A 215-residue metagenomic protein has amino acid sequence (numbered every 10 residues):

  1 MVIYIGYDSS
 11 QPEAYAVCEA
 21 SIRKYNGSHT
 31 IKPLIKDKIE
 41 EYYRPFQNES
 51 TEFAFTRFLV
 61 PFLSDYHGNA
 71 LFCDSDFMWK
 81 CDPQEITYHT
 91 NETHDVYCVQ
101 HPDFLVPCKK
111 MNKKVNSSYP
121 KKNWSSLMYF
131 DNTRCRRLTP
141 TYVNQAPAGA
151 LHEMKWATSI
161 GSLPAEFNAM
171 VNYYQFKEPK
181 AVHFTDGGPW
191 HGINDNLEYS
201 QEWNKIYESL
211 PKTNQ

Functional and structural regions predicted by a protein language model:
M1, I5, K32-I35, L127-Q215: A glycosyltransferase accessory/donor-loop signature
M1, R57-F58, H67-G68, H94 (+2 more regions): Short, surface-exposed beta-edge/turn micro-motifs
M1-T56, L63-Y66, E198-Q215: N-terminal anchoring/stem segment of glycosyltransferases
A16, Y43, L105-K110, G192-I193: Short, charged, surface-exposed secondary-structure boundary motifs
I22, P61, D76, M128 (+1 more regions): A residue-level signal for conserved active-site and pocket-lining positions in enzyme catalytic cores
D37-Y42, F104-V106, N168-N172: A short acidic, often aromatic-flanked loop/helix-cap motif at beta-alpha or helix-coil junctions that lines enzyme
T56-F104: GT-A fold catalytic core of metal-dependent nucleotide-sugar glycosyltransferases, centered on the diacidic
Y88-A150: Conserved catalytic core of nucleotide-sugar-dependent glycosyltransferases
